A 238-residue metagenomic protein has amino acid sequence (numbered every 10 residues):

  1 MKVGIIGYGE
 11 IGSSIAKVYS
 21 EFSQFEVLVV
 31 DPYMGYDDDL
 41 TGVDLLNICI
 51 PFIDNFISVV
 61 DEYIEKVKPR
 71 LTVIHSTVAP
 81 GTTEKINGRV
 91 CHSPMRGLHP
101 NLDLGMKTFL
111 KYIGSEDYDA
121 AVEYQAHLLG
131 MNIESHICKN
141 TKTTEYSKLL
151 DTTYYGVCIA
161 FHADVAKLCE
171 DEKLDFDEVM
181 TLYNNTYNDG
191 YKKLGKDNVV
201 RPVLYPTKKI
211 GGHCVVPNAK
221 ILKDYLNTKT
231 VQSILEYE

Functional and structural regions predicted by a protein language model:
M1-T41, L45: NAD(P)+-binding Rossmann beta1-loop-alpha1 motif at the extreme N-terminus of oxidoreductases
G9-S13, T77-G81, Y155: Gly/Ser/Thr-rich loops at beta-strand to alpha-helix junctions that form or flank small-molecule/cofactor-binding
I11, I15-Y19, I86, F161 (+1 more regions): Hydrophobic residues within alpha-helices that form the first helical element adjacent to the glycine-rich loop
E21-F25, Y36-D44, V67-L71, E84-R89 (+2 more regions): Short glycine/proline-enriched coil/turn segments at helix->beta-strand junctions
P32-P69: Rossmann-like NAD(P)-binding element
I50, V60, L71-T144, L222: Rossmann-fold dinucleotide-binding core
G114, Y118, D151, Y155-I159 (+1 more regions): Short-chain dehydrogenase/reductase
E145, G156, A160-E238: Interdomain hinge/lid region at the active-site interface of Rossmann-like NAD(P)-dependent oxidoreductases
